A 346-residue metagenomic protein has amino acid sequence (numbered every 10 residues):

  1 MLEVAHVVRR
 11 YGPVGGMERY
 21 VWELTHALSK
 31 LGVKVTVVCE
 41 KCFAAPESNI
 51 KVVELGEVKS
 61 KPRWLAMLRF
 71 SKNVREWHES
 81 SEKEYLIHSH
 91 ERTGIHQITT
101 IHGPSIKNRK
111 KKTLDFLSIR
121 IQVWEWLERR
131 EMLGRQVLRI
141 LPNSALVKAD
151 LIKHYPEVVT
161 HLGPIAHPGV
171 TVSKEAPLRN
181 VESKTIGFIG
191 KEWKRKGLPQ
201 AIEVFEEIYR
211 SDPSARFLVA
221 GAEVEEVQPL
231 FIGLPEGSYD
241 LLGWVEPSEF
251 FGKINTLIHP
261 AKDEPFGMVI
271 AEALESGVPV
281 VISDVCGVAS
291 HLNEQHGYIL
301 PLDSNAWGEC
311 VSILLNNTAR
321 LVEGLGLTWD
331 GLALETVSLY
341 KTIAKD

Functional and structural regions predicted by a protein language model:
R19-E23, F188-E207: A conserved mid-protein helix/loop that constitutes part of the nucleotide-sugar donor-binding site
R120-N143, K148-A149, Y155-P156: Membrane-proximal helix-turn-helix segments that form the acceptor-binding/catalytic region of lipid-linked
I189, I202, R216-P229: Glycosyltransferase donor-sugar binding loop
Q228-V245: Nucleotide-activated donor-binding/catalytic signature segment of Leloir-type glycosyltransferases, i.e., the conserved
K262: Aromatic "clamp/platform" in nucleotide-sugar-dependent glycosyltransferases that forms part of the donor/acceptor
P279-I282: Short hydrophobic beta-strand element within catalytic cores of glycosyltransferases and related nucleotide-activated
E294, Y298-N305, S312-N316: Conserved acidic donor-binding segment of nucleotide-sugar-dependent glycosyltransferases
N316-D346: A charged, aromatic-enriched C-terminal amphipathic alpha-helix characteristic of glycosyltransferases across folds
